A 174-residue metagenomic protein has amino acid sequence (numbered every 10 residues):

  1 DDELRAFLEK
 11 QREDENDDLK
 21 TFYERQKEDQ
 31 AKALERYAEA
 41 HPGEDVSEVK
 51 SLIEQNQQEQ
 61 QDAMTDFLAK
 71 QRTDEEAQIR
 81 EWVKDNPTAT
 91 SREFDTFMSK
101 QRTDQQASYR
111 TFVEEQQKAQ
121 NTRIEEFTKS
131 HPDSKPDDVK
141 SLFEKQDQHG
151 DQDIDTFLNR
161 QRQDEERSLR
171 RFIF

Functional and structural regions predicted by a protein language model:
L4-L8, L19-F22, Y37, V49-I53 (+9 more regions): Tyrosine-centered aromatic motifs in long, intrinsically disordered, low-complexity repeat arrays
R5, R12, R25, R92 (+4 more regions): Basic polycationic patches enriched in arginine
Q11-R12, Q26, N56, Q71 (+4 more regions): Detector for the Zn2+-coordinating histidines of canonical Cys2His2
L19, E39-D45, K84-R92, H131-P136: Charged, low-complexity interaction regions
Y23-Q30, L68-E75, V113-Q120: Short amphipathic alpha-helical heptad-repeat segments
A31-L34, V46-V49, P136: Generic L/I/V-rich hydrophobic alpha-helical segments across diverse proteins
